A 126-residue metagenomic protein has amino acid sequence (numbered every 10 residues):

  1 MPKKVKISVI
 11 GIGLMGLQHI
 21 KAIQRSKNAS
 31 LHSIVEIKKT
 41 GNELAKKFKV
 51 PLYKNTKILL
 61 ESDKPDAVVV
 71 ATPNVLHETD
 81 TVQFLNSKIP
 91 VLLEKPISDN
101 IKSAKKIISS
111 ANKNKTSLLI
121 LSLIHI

Functional and structural regions predicted by a protein language model:
M1-F48: N-terminal Rossmann-like dinucleotide-binding module
V9-I12, N28, T56-K57, V82 (+2 more regions): Generic N-terminal initiation segments characterized by hydrophobic and/or small/turn-forming residues
H19, P51-S110: Beta-loop-alpha module in the N-terminal Rossmann-like domain of NAD(P)-dependent dehydrogenases, especially those
R25-S26, K47, P51, S62 (+1 more regions): Alpha-helix C-cap/termination motif
S33, D66-A67, S117: Short, Asp-centered acidic motifs that coordinate Mg2+ and/or phosphate in catalytic or ligand-binding sites
S109-S117: Basic phosphate/pyrophosphate-binding loop/patch that engages nucleotide-derived ligands
I124-I126: Conserved small/polar residues in nucleotide/adenosyl-binding loops
